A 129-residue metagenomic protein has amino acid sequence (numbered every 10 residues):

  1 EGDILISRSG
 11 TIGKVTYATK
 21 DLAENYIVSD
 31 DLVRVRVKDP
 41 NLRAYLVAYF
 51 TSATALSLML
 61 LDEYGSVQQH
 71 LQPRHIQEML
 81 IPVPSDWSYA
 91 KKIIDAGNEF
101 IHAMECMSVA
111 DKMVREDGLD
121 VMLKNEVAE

Functional and structural regions predicted by a protein language model:
E1-D3: Loop/turn positions that initiate beta-strands
S7-F50: A short beta-sheet element
N25-V33, Y64-Y89: A short glycine-rich beta-alpha junction/loop motif
P40-V47, Q77-E116: Amphipathic alpha-helical segments
A44-T54, L58-S66: Short, positively charged
A53-T54, I101-M104, M122, E126: A generic secondary-structure signal for well-formed alpha-helical elements
V109-E129: Amphipathic alpha-helical segments that form coiled-coils or helix-hairpins used for dimerization/assembly
